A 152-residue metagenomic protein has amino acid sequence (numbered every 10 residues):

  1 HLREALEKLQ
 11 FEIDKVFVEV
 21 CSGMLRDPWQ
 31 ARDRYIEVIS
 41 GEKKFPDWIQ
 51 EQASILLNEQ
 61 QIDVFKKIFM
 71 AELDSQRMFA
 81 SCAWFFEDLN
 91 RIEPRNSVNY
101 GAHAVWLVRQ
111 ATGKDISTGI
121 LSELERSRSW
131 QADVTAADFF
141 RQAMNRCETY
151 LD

Functional and structural regions predicted by a protein language model:
H1-D152: Catalytic cores of glycan-processing enzymes that make or break glycosidic bonds
